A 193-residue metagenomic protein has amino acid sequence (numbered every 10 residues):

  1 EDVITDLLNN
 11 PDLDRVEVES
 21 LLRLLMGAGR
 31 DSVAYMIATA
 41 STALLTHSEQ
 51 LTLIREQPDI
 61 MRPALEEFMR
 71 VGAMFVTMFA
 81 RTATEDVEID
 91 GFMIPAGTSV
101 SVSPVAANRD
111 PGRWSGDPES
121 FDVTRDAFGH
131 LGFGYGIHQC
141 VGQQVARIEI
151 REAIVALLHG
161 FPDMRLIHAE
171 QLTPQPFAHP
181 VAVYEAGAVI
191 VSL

Functional and structural regions predicted by a protein language model:
E1-L193: Cytochrome P450
